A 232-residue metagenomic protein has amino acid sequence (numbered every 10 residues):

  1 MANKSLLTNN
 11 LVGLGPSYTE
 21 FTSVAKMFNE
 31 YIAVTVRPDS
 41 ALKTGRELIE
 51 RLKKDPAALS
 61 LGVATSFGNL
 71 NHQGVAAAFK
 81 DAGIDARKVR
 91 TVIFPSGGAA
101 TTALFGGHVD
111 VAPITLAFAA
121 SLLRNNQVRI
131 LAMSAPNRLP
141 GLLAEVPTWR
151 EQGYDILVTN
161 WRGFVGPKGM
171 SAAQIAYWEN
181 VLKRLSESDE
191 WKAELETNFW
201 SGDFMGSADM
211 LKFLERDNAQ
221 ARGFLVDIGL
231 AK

Functional and structural regions predicted by a protein language model:
M1-R162: Conserved hydrophobic/amphipathic secondary-structure segments that form or flank ligand- or partner-binding grooves
K43, A99, A144, G169-Q174 (+2 more regions): Residue-level signal for the nucleotide or nucleotide-sugar donor/cofactor binding architecture
V89-F94, V165, A208-F213: Short linear loop/turn motifs
A120, V165, K192: Nucleotide phosphate-binding site architecture
I156-K168, A173-Y177: Small-residue transmembrane helix packing/gating motifs
A172-K232: An extracytoplasmic/periplasmic, membrane-proximal ligand-sensing/linker region
